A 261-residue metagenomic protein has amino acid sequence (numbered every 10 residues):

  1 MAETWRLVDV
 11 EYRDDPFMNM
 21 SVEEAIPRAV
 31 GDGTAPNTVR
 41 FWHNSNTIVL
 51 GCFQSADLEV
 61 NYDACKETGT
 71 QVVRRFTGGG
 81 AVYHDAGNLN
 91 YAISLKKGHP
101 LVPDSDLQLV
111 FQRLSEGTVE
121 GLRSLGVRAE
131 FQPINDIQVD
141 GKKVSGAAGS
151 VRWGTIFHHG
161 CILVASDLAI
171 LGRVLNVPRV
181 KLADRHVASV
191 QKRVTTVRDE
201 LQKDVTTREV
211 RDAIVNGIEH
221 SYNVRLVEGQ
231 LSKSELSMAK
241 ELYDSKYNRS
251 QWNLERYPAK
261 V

Functional and structural regions predicted by a protein language model:
M1-D63, R179, A188-V261: Active-site loop/lid in soluble adenylation, ligation, and acyl-transfer enzymes
C52-A81: Short, His- and charge-rich active-site/binding loops that engage polyanionic ligands
D57-E59, A64, G87-G98, V151: A glycine- and small-aliphatic-rich helix-loop capping segment at beta-alpha/alpha-beta transitions that lines
G80-Y83, W153: Conserved phosphate/anionic-ligand binding catalytic regions in large, soluble enzymes, centered on
Y83-L101, L182-R198: Residues forming anionic-ligand binding surfaces in small-molecule and nucleic-acid pockets of primarily soluble enzymes
A86-N135: Contiguous, small/hydrophobic- and glycine-enriched helical/loop subdomains that border and often "cap" functional
E130-A183: A contiguous pocket-lining binding segment that forms or flanks enzyme active sites
